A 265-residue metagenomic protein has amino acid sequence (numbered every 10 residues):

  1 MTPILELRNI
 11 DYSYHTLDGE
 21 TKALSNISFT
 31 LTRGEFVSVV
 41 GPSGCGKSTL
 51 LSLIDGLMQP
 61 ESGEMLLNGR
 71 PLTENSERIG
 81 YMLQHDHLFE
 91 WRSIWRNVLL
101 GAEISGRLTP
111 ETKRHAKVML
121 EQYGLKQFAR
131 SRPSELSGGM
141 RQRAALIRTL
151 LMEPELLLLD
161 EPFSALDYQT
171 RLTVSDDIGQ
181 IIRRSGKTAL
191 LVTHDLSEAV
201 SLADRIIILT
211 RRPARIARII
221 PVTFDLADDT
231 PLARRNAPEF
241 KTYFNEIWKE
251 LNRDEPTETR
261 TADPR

Functional and structural regions predicted by a protein language model:
M1-I4, S13-N26: A short, flexible loop at the N-terminus of ABC-type nucleotide-binding domains that lies
V40-P42: The feature captures the beta-strand-to-loop junction immediately N-terminal to the Walker
D55: Helix-to-loop junction immediately C-terminal to a conserved catalytic motif
G63-N75: Conserved ABC transporter NBD signature motif
W95-E103, K113, P221: Short helical segment in ABC ATPase nucleotide-binding domains corresponding to the A-loop/adjacent helical element
L99, P110-F128, Q180: Conserved ABC ATPase "signature" region
R132-L136, M140: Conserved ABC ATPase signature
L151-E155: A short, proline-enriched helix->beta-strand linker immediately N-terminal to the Walker B motif in ABC-type P-loop
